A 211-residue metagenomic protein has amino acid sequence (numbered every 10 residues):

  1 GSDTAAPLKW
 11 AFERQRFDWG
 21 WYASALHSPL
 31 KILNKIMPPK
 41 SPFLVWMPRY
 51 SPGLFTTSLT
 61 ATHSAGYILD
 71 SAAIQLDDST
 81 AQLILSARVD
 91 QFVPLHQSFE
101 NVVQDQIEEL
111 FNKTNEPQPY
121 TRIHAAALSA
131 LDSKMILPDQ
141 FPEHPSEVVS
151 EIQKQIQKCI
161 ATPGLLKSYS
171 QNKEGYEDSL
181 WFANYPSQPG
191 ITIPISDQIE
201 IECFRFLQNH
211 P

Functional and structural regions predicted by a protein language model:
G1-K40: SAM-dependent methyltransferase catalytic-core segment centered on the flexible catalytic loop and adjoining short
D18-W21, Y50, N115, I191: Conserved aromatic-histidine-acidic binding/catalytic patches
S24, S28-K31, K35, T56 (+6 more regions): A broad, structural surface signal
Y50-Q75: Conserved Class I S-adenosyl-L-methionine
D70-P211: C-terminal non-catalytic scaffold/interaction domains in large multidomain proteins
